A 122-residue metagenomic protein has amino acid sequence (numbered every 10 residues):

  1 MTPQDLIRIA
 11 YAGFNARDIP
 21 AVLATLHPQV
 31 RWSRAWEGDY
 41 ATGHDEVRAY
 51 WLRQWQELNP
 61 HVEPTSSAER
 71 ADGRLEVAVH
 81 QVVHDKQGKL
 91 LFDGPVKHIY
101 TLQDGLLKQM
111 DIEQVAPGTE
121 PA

Functional and structural regions predicted by a protein language model:
T2, R48-A122: A beta-strand edge to alpha-helix "cap/lid" segment located at domain peripheries
A16-S33: Short, well-ordered alpha-helical segments enriched in acidic and aromatic residues
Q29, D39-A49, R70: Short beta-edge strand/loop motif at the mouth of beta-sheet-based domains
R31-A41, R53-E57: A short gly/proline-enriched turn/hairpin at secondary-structure junctions
